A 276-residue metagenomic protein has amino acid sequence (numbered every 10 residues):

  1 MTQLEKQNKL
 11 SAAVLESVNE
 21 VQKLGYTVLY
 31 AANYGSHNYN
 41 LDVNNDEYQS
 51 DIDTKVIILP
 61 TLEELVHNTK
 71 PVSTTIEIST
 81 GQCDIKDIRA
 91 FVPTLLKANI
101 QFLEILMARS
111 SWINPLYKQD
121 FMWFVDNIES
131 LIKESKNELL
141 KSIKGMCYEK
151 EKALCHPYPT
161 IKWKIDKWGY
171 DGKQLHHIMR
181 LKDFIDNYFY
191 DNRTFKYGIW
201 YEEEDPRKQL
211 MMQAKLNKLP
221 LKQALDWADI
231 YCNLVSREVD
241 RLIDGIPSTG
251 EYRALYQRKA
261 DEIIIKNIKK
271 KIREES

Functional and structural regions predicted by a protein language model:
M1-L15, K23: N-terminal regions immediately upstream of nucleotidyltransferase
Q7-L10, D84, K167-Q174: Aromatic-acidic/polar surface patches that form glycan- and anion
V18-T69: Active-site nucleotide-donor binding segment shared across nucleotidyl transfer reactions
Y30-N33, E104-I105, N187-Y190: A structural signal for short, well-ordered beta-strand segments and their strand-loop junctions that often border
S36-Y39, P60-E63, K97, G172 (+2 more regions): Short, solvent-exposed loop/turn segments at secondary-structure junctions
L65-H156: A basic- and aromatic-enriched beta-loop-alpha substructure that forms the phosphate/nucleotide- and DNA/RNA-contacting
P115-R258: Conserved nucleotidyltransferase catalytic core and NTase-mimicking acidic/glycine-rich helix/loop elements in nucleic
A254-S276: A cross-kingdom marker for long, charged
